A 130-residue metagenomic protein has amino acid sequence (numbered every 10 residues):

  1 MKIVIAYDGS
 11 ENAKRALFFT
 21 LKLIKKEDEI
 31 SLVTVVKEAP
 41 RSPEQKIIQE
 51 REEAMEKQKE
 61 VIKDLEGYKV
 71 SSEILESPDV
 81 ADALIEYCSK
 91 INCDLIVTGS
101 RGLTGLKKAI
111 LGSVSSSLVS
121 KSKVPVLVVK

Functional and structural regions predicted by a protein language model:
M1-K2, K130: Absolute protein N-terminus
K2-I48: Small/aliphatic-rich secondary-structure junction motif
I24-K26, E66, K123: Short conserved AdoMet
S31-V33, S71-L75, L127: General small-molecule cofactor/ligand-binding pocket signal
I48-K59: Short, surface-exposed alpha-helical segments at coil->helix boundaries
L65-I96: Structural beta-alpha unit
I91-K130: Gly/Ser-rich helix-loop-strand patches that form or flank binding pockets for ribonucleotide-derived cofactors
